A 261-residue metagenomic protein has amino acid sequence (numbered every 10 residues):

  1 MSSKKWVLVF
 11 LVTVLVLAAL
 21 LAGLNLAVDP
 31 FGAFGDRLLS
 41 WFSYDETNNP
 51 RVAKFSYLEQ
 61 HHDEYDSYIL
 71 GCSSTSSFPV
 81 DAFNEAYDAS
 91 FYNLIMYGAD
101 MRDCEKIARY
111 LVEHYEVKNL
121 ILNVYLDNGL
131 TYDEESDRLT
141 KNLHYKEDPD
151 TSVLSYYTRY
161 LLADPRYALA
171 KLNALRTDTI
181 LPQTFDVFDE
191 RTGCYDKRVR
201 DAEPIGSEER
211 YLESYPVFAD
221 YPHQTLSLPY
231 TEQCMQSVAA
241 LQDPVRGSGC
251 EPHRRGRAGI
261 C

Functional and structural regions predicted by a protein language model:
M1-K5: N-terminal Lys/Arg-rich, disordered targeting/topogenic segments
L8-A27: Hydrophobic membrane-insertion alpha-helices, especially the h-region of bacterial N-terminal signal peptides
A27-R51: Alpha-helical transmembrane signal-anchor/signal-peptide segments
Y44-I69: Short extracytoplasmic
E64-D66, E116-N119, G247-H253: Loop/turn elements at helix/coil->beta-strand transitions in domains of secreted/extracellular proteins
L70-Y156: Membrane-embedded segments
D137-H253: Secreted/periplasmic serine-hydrolase-like ester/acetyl group-modifying domain
G256-C261: Accessory, usually C-terminal, subdomains that scaffold auxiliary metal cofactors
